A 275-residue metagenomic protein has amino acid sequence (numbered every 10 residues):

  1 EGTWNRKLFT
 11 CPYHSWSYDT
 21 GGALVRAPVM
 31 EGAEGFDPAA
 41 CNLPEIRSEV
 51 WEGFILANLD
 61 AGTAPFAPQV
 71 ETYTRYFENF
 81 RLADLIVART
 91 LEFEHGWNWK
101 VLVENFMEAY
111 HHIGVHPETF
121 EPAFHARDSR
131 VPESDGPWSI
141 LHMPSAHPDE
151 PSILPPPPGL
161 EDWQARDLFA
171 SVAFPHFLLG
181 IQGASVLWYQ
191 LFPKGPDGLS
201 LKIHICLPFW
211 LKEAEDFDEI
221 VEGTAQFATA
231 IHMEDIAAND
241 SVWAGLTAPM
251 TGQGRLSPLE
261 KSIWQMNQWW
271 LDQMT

Functional and structural regions predicted by a protein language model:
E1-A61, A67-T72: Rieske [2Fe-2S] iron-sulfur-binding domain
E49, F54-T275: C-terminal catalytic domain of Rieske-type non-heme iron oxygenases
